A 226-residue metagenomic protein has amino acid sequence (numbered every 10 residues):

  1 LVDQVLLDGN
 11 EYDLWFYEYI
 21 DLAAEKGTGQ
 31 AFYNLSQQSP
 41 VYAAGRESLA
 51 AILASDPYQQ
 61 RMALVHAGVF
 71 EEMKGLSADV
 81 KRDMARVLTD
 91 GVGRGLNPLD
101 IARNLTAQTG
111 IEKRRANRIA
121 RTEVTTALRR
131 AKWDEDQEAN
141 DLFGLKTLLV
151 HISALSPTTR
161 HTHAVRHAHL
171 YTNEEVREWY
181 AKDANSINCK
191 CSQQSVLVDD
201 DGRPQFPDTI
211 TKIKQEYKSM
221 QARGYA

Functional and structural regions predicted by a protein language model:
L1-G110, L197-A226: N-terminal leader/targeting and assembly helices and adjacent pre-domain segments
L1-L22, L105-Q108, R121-A226: Activation/maturation switch segments at domain boundaries
K113: Cell-envelope/glycan interface and biosynthesis
